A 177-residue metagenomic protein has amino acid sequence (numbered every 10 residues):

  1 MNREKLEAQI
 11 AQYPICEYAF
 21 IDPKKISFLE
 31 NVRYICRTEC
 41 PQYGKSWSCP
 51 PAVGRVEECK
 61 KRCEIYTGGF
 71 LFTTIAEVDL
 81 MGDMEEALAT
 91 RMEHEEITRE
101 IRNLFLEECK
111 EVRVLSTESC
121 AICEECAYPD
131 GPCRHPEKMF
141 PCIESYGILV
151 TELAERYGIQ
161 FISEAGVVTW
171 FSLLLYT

Functional and structural regions predicted by a protein language model:
R3, C16-S46, P50-T177: Catalytic cores of enzyme domains
